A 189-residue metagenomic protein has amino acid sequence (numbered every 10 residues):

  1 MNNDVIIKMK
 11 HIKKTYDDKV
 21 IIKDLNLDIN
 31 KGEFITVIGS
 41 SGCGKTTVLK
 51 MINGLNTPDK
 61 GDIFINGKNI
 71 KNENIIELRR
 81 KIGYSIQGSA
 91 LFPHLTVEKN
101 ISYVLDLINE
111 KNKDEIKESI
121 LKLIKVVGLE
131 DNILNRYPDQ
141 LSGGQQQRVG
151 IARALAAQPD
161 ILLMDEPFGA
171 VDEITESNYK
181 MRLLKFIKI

Functional and structural regions predicted by a protein language model:
I38-S40: The feature captures the beta-strand-to-loop junction immediately N-terminal to the Walker
N53: Helix-to-loop junction immediately C-terminal to a conserved catalytic motif
I70-G83, L107, K113-D114: ABC ATPase NBD coupling module
V97-D106, K117, L121: Short helical segment in ABC ATPase nucleotide-binding domains corresponding to the A-loop/adjacent helical element
D114-N132, R182-K185: Conserved ABC ATPase "signature" region
Y137-L141, Q145: Conserved ABC ATPase signature
D139, A157, L163-M164, S177 (+1 more regions): Conserved signature/switch motifs of ABC ATPase nucleotide-binding domains
